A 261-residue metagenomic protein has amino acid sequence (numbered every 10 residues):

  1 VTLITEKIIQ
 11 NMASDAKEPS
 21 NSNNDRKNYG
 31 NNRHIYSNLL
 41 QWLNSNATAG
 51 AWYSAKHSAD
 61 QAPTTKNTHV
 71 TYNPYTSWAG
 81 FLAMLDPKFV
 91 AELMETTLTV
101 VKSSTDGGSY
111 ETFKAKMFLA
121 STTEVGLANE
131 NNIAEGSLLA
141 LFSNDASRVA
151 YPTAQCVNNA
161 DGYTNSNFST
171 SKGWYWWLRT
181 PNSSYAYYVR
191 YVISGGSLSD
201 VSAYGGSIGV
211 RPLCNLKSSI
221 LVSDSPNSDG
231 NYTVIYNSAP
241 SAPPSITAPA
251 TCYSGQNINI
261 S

Functional and structural regions predicted by a protein language model:
V1-P243: Collagenous Gly-X-Y triple-helix signature in extracellular proteins
P244-P249: Surface-exposed, proline-enriched loop/turn segments that connect beta strands in immunoglobulin-like
A250-Q256: Short, solvent-exposed loop/linker segments at the N-terminal edge of repeated beta-sheet extracellular domains
I258-I260: Aromatic/hydrophobic beta-strand junction motif of beta-rich domains
